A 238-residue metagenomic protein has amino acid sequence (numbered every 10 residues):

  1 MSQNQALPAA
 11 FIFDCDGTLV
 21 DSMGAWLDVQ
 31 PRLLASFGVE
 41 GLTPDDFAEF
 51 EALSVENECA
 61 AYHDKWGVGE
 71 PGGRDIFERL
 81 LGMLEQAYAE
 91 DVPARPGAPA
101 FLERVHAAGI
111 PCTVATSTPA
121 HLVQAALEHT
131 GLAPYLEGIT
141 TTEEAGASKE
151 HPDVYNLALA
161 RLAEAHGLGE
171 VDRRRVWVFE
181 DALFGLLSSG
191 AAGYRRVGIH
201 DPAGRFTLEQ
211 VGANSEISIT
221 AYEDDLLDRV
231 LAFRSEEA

Functional and structural regions predicted by a protein language model:
S2-A9, E103-H106, A120, Q124-A238: Asp-based, Mg2+/Mn2+-dependent phosphohydrolase catalytic module
N4-A108, H121: N-terminal helical cap/lid subdomain that shapes the substrate entry/recognition surface in HAD-like hydrolases
T18, T116-T118, H200: Conserved phosphate-coupling serine/threonine residues in phosphotransfer and NTP-handling enzymes
L19, A94, C112-A115, V178: Conserved SAM-binding loop
S22, T116-S117, A182: Short linear Ser/Thr-Pro motifs
E40, P111, R195: Residue-level detector of anion-binding/catalytic polar loops
F50, P93, V114-A115, G146 (+1 more regions): Residue-level "hotspot" positions that anchor or transmit function at local structural transition points
M83-Q86, P111-V114, G190-A192: N-terminal start-of-chain detector that recognizes signal peptides and the immediate post-cleavage beginning
